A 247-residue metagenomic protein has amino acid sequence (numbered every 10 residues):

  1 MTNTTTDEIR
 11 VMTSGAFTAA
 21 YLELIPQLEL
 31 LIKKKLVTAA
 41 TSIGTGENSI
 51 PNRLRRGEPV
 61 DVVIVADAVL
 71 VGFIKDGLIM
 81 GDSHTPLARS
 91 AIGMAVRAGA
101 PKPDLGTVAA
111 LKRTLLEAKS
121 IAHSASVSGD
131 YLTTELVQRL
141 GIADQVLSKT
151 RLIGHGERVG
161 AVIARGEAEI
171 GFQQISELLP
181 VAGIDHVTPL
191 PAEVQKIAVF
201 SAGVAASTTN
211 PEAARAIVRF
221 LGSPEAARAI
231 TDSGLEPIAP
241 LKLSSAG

Functional and structural regions predicted by a protein language model:
M1-A39, I43-N48, N52-P59, D67-A68 (+3 more regions): Exported/periplasmic ABC-transporter solute-binding proteins
I64: Phosphate-/polyanion-interacting regions in eukaryotic proteins
G81-S83: Central helical "cap/lid" subdomain
